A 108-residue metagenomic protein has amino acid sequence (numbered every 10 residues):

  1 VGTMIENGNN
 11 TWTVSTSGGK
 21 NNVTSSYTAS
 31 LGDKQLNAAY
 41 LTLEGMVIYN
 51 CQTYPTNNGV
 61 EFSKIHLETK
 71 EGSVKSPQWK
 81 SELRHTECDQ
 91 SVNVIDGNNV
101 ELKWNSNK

Functional and structural regions predicted by a protein language model:
V1-K108: Exposed, interaction-prone regions of secreted/extracellular proteins
